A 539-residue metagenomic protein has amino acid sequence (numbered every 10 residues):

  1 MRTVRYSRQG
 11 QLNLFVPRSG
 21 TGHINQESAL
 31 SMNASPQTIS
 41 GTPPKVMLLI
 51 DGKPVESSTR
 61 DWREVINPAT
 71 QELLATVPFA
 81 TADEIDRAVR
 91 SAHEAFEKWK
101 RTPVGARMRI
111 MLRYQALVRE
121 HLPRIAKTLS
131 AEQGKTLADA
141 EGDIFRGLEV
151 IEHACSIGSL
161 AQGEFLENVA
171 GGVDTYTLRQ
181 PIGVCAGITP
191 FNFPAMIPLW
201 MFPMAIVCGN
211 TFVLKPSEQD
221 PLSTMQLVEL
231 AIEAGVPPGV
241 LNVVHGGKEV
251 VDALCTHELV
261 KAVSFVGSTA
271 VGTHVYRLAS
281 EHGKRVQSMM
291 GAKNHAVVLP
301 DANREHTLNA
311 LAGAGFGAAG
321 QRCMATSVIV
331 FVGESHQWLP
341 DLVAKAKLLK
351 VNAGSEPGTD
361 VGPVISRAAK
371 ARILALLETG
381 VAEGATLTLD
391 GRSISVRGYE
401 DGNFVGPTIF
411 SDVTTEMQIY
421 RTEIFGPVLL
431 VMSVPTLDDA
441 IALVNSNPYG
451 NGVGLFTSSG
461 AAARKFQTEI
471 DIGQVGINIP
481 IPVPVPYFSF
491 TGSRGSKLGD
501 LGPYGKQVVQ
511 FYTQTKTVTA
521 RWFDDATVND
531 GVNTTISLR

Functional and structural regions predicted by a protein language model:
R8, N13-F15, N25-A69, R392: Hydrophobic face of amphipathic alpha-helices that form TPR/SEL1-like repeat modules and related alpha-solenoid
N25-E27, S31, E72-T76, V260 (+3 more regions): Conserved C-terminal structural/oligomerization subdomain of aldehyde/semialdehyde dehydrogenase
Q71, R107, L129, I151 (+9 more regions): Residue-level signal for inorganic ion chemistry
E72-A161, G172: Glycine-rich loop-to-alpha-helix module at the N-terminal edge of alpha/beta enzyme cores
L73-A80, A95-R101, G187, A296-L299 (+5 more regions): Short, well-ordered beta-strand elements within core beta-sheets of diverse protein domains
F96, K100, Q115-L122, A126 (+18 more regions): Structural signal for hydrophobic packing residues in well-ordered secondary-structure cores of soluble enzyme domains
G163-L308, V434: Rossmann-like NAD(P) dinucleotide-binding subdomain of oxidoreductase/dehydrogenase enzymes
A270-T414, L437-D438, I477, A526-V528 (+1 more regions): ALDH superfamily catalytic-core signature
